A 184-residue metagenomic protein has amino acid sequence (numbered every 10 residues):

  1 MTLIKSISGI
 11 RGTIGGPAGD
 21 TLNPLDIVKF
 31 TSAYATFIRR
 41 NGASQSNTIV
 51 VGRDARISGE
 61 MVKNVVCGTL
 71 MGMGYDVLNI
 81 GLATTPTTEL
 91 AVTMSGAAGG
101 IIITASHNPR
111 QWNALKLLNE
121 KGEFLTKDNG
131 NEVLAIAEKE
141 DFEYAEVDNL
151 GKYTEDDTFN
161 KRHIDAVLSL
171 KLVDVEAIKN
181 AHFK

Functional and structural regions predicted by a protein language model:
M1-G16, Y153: N-terminal amphipathic/basic leader segments beginning at the initiator methionine
T13, N113-K184: Gly/Ser/Thr-enriched, mixed-charge loops and adjacent short helices that form phosphate/oxyanion-binding elements
T13, S32, A43: Gly/His-enriched, cation/cofactor- and phosphate-binding structural elements
L22-T31, T84, D156-I164: Phosphate/oxyanion-binding active-site loops and adjacent basic polyanion-contact surfaces
P24-F37, G52-M61, V65, K179-K184: Glycine-rich phosphate/diphosphate-binding loop of Rossmann-like nucleotide-binding domains
S32-R39, E89, I164, L168-V175: Generic structural signal for well-ordered alpha-helical scaffold segments
A43-K121: Ferredoxin-reductase
